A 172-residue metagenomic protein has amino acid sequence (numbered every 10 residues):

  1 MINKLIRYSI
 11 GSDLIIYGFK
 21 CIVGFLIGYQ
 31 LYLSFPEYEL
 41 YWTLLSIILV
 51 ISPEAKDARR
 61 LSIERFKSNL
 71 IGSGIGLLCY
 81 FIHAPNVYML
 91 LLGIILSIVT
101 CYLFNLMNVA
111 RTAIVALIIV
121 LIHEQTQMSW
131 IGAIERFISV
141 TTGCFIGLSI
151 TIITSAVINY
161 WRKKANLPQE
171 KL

Functional and structural regions predicted by a protein language model:
M1-I114, I122-L172: Alpha-helical transmembrane segments and their membrane-interface boundaries that form or gate the permeation pathway
L117: Glycine-rich phosphate-binding loops that contact phosphosugars or nucleotide phosphates
